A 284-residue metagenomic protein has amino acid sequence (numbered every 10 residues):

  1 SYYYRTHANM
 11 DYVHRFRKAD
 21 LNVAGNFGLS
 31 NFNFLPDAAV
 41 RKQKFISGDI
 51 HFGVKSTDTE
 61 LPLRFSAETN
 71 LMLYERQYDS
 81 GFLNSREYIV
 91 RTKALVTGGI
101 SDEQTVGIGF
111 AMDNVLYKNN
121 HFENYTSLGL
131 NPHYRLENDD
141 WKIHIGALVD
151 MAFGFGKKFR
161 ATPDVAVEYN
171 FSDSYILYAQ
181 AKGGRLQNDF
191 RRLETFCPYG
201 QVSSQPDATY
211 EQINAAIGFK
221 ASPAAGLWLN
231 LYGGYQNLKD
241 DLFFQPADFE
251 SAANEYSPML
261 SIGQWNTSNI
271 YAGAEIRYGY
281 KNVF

Functional and structural regions predicted by a protein language model:
S1, M10, V23-N31, A67-L73 (+5 more regions): Transmembrane beta-barrel strands of outer-membrane/channel proteins
S1, T105-V115, E123-A152, N282: Surface-exposed extracellular loop regions of Gram-negative outer-membrane beta-barrel proteins
Y2-R64, E68-R91: Flexible loop and strand-edge segments within Gram-negative outer membrane beta-barrel domains
Y2-T6, K42-I50, N84-V90, F122-L128 (+3 more regions): Residues that define the transmembrane beta-barrel architecture of outer-membrane proteins
A8-H14, G48-S56, T92-G98, L130-L136 (+4 more regions): Residues on the lipid-exposed face of transmembrane beta-strands in outer-membrane beta-barrel proteins
F16-V23, D58-S66, I100-I108, N138-I145 (+3 more regions): Repeated loop/turn-to-beta-strand initiation elements of outer-membrane beta-barrel proteins
N33-R41, Q77-S85, K118-Y125, F155-T162 (+2 more regions): Outer-membrane beta-barrel translocator domains and adjoining extracellular loop/strand segments of Gram-negative
K142, L148-F284: Exposed, low-structure sequence patches enriched in small/polar residues
